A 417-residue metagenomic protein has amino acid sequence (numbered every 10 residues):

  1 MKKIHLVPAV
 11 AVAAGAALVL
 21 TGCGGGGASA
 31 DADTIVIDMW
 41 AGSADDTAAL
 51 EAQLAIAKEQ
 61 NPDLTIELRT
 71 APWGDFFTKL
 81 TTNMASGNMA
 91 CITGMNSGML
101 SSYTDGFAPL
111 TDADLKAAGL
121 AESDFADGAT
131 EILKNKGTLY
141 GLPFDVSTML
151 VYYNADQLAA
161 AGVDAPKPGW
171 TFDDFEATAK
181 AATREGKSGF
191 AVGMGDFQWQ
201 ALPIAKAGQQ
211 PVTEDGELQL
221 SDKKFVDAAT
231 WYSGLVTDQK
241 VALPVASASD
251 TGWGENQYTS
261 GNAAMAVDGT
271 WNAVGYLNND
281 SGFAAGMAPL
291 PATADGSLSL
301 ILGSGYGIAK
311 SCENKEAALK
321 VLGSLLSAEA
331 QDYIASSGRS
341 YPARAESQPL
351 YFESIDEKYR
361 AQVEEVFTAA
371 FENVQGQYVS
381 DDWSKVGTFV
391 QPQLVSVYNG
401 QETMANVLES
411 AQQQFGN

Functional and structural regions predicted by a protein language model:
M1-V36, E59, E409, Q413-N417: Short, low-complexity disordered leader/linker segments with a strong preference for bacterial N-terminal type II
I56-D124, A160-G162, Q257, A264-M265 (+2 more regions): Extracytoplasmic "Venus flytrap"/periplasmic binding protein-like
N83, A90-C91, G119-Q157, S188-G189 (+3 more regions): A structural signal for short loop-to-beta-strand junctions that line the ligand-binding cleft of periplasmic/secreted
T104, A129-A165, G193-E214, I301-G307 (+1 more regions): Periplasmic solute-binding protein
D112-F125, P168, G189-F190, Q209-A228 (+3 more regions): Short, solvent-exposed loop/beta-turn-alpha elements that line the ligand-binding surface or hinge of extracytoplasmic
A161, G234-Q239, L277-S340, P392 (+1 more regions): Extracytoplasmic/periplasmic substrate-recognition and gating elements
E217-A246: Glycine-centered hinge/linker elements that transmit conformational signals in sensory and ligand-binding systems
A361-Q412: C-terminal capping/gating helix-and-loop segments adjacent to ligand/active sites or protein-protein/ligand interfaces
